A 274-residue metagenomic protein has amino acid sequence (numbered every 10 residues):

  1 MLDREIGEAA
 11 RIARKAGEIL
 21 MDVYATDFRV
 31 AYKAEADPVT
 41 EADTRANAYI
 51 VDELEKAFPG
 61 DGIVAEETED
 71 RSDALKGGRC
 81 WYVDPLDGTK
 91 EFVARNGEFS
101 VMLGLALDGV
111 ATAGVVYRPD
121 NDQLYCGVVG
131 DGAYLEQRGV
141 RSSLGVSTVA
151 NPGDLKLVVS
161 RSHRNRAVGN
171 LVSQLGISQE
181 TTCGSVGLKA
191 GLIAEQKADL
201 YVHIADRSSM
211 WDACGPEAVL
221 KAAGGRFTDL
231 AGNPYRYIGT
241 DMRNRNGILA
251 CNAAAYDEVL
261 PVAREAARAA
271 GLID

Functional and structural regions predicted by a protein language model:
M1-L86, N170-Q174, A254, P261-D274: N-terminal subdomain of lithium-sensitive/metallo-dependent phosphomonoesterases centered on the IMPase/IPPase/PAP
L20, D43, L54, T89 (+6 more regions): Residue-level signal for inorganic ion chemistry
F28-V30, V39, I63, A133 (+3 more regions): Short clusters of hydrophobic/aromatic residues that line enzyme substrate/ligand-binding pockets
P59, G77-G78, G109-T112, P152-D154 (+1 more regions): Short coil/turn connectors at secondary-structure junctions
I63-E67, V140, A231-N233: Short gly/ser/thr-rich secondary-structure transition/capping motifs
A74-G139, S143: DPxDG-like acidic metal-binding loop motif
V146-D274: An extended, acidic
